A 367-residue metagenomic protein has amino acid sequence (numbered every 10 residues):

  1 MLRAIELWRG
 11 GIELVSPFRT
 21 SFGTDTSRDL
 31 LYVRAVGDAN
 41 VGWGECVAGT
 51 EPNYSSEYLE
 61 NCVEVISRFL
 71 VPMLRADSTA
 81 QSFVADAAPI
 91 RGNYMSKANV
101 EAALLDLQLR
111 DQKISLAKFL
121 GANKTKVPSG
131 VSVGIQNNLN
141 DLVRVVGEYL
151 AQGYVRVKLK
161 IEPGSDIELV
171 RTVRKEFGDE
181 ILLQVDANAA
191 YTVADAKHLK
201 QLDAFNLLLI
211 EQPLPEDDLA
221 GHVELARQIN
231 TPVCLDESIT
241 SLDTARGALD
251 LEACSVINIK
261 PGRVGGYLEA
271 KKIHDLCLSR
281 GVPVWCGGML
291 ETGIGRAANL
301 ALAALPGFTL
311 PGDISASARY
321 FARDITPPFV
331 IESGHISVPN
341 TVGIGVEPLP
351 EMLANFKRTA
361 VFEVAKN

Functional and structural regions predicted by a protein language model:
M1-Q184, N188-V193, K197, Q201-A204 (+2 more regions): N-terminal capping/lid subdomain adjacent to the active-site entrance of alpha/beta enzymes
E45, E101, E211, E237 (+1 more regions): Acidic-residue sensor for enzyme active/binding pockets
F69-L70, P213-L214, C286: A short glycine-rich beta-strand->turn/loop micro-motif centered on a GG-aromatic cluster
M95-S96, Q136, Q212-P213, V264 (+1 more regions): Residue-level marker of alpha-helix boundaries and capping positions
G121-G130, R174, K200-I210, A245-R263: Long, low-complexity, intrinsically disordered polar/charged segments
R156-P163, Q184-A189, N206-E216, P232-T240 (+1 more regions): Catalytic beta/alpha-barrel core
D217-C234, I239-H335: Shared catalytic-loop signature of beta/alpha-barrel
